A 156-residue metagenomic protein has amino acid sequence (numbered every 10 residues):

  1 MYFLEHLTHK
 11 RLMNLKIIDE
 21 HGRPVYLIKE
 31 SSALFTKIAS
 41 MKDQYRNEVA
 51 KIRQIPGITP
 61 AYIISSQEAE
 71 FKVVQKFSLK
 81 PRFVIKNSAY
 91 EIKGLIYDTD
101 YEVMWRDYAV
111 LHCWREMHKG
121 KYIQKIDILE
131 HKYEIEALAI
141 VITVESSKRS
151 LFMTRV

Functional and structural regions predicted by a protein language model:
M1-V156: Intrinsically disordered, low-complexity proline/glycine-rich segments
